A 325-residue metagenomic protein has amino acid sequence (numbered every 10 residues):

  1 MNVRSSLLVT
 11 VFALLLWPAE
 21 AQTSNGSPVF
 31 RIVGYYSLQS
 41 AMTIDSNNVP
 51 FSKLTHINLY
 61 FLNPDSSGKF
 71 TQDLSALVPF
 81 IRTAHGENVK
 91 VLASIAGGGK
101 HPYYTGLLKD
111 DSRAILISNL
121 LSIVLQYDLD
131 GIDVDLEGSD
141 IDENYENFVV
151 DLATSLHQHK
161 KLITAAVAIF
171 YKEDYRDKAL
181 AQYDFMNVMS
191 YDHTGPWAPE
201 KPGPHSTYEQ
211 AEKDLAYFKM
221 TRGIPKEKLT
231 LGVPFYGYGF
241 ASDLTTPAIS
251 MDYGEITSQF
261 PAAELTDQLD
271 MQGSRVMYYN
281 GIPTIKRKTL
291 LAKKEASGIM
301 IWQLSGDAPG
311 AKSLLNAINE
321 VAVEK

Functional and structural regions predicted by a protein language model:
V9-L15: Bacterial N-terminal signal peptides
T23-V124, P204, Y208, V323: Glycan-recognition patch characteristic of GH18 chitinases/ENGases and related GlcNAc/peptidoglycan-binding proteins
P28-F30, T55, E87-V91, D128-D130 (+4 more regions): Short, well-ordered coil/turn segments that N-cap beta-strands
Y36-L38, F61, A93-G97, L136-G138 (+4 more regions): A cross-domain feature marking catalytic cores of carbohydrate-active enzymes and several ubiquitous metabolic/repair
I57, A93, V134, M186 (+3 more regions): Conserved, mostly hydrophobic/aromatic
S67-S75, S118, G138-Q259: Substrate-binding surface in catalytic domains of secreted glycosidases
D135-L162, T284-K325: Active-site and adjacent substrate-binding regions of carbohydrate-active enzymes
K226-E295, N316-K325: Glycan-binding loop/region signatures in secreted carbohydrate-active enzymes
